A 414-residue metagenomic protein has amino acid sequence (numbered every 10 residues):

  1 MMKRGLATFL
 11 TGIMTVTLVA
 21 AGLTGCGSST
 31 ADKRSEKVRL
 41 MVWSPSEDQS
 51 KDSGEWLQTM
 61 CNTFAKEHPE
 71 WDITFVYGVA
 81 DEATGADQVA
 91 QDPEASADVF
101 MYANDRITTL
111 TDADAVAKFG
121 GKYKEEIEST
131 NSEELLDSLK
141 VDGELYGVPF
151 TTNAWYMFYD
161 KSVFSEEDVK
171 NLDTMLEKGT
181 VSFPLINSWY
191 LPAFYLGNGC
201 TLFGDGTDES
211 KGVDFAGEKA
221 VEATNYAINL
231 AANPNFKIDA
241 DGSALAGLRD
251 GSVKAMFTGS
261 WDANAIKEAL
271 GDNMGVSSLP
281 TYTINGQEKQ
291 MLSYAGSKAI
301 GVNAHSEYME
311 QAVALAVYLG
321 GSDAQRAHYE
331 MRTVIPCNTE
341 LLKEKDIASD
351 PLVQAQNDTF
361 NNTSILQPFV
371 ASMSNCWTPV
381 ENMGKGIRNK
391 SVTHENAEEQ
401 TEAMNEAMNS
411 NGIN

Functional and structural regions predicted by a protein language model:
R4, L18-A21, C26-R106, E406-N414: Conserved N-terminal structural module of periplasmic/extracytoplasmic solute-binding proteins
C26, N264, K298, V302-S374: Mature extracytoplasmic/periplasmic domains
W43-P45, F100, A231-Y308: Extracytoplasmic/periplasmic substrate-binding proteins
Q88-Q91, A97-D98, E125-Y159, T180 (+3 more regions): A structural signal for short loop-to-beta-strand junctions that line the ligand-binding cleft of periplasmic/secreted
Y102-Y156, E167, S277-S278, S349: Hinge/lid segment of periplasmic solute-binding proteins
Y146-F150, W155, L172-V213, K219 (+1 more regions): Extracytoplasmic/periplasmic solute-binding protein
E209-A240: Glycine-centered hinge/linker elements that transmit conformational signals in sensory and ligand-binding systems
V334-I335, L352-N409: C-terminal capping/gating helix-and-loop segments adjacent to ligand/active sites or protein-protein/ligand interfaces
